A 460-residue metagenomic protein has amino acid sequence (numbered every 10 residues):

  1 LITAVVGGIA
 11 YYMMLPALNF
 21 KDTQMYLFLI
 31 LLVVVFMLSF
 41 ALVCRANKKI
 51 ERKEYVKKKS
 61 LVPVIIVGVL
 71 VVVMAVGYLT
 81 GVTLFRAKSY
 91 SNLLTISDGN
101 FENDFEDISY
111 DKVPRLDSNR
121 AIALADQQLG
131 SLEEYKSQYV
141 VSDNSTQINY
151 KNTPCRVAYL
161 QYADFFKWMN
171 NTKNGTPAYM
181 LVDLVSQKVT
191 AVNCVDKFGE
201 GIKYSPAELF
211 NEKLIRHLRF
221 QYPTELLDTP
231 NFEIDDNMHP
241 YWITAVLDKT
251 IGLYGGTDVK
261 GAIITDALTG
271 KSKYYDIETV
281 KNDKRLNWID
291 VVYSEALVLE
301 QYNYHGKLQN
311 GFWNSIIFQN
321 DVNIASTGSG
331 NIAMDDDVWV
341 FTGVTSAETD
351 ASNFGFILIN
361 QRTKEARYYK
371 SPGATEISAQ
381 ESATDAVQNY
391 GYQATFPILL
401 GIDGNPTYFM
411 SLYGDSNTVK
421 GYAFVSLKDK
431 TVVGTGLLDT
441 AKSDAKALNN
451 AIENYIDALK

Functional and structural regions predicted by a protein language model:
I2-K460: Soluble extracytoplasmic regions of secretory-pathway and membrane proteins
